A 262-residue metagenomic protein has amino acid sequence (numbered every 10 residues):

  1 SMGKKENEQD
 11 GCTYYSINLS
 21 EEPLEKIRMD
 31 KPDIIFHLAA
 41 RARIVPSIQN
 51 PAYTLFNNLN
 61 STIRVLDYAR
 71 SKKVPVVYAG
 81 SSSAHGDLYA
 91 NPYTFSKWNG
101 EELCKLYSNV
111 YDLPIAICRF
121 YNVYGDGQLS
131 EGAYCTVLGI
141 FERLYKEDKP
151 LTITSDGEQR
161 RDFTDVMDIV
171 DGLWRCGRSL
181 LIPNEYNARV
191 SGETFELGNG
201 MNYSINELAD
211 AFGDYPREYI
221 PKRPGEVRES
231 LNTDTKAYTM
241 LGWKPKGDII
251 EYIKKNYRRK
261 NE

Functional and structural regions predicted by a protein language model:
S1-V123, L173, W243, N256: N-terminal Rossmann-like NAD(P)+-binding domain of SDR-like oxidoreductases, especially those catalyzing
K5, S82, L88, G127-L129 (+3 more regions): Gly/Ser/Thr-rich beta-alpha loop segments that engage phosphate groups in nucleotides
E6-N7, V45, E142-R143, Y186-N187: Short secondary-structure boundary/capping segments
V65, C104, F141, A237-Y238: Structural element of the ATP-grasp superfamily
P92-T94, W98, E102-R161, V166-R178 (+2 more regions): NAD(P)-dependent short-chain dehydrogenase/reductase
Y145-E262: C-terminal substrate-binding subdomain of Rossmann-fold SDR/epimerase-dehydratase oxidoreductases
